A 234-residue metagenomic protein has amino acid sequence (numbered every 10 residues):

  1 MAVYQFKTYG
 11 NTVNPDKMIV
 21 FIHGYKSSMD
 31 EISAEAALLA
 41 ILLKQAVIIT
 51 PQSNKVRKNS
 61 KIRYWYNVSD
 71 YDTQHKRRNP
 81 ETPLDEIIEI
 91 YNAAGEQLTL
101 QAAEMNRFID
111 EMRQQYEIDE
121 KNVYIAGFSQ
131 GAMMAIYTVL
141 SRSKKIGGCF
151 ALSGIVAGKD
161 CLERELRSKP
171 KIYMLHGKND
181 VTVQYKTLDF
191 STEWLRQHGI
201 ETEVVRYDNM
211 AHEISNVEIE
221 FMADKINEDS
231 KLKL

Functional and structural regions predicted by a protein language model:
A2-I118: Serine-hydrolase catalytic machinery in alpha/beta-hydrolase-like enzymes
H23-Y25, A126-F128, G177: Conserved alpha/beta-hydrolase "nucleophile elbow" surrounding the catalytic nucleophile
E117-G127: Alpha/beta-hydrolase fold nucleophile elbow
G127-G131, A135: Gly/Ala-rich beta-loop-alpha elbow adjacent to hydrolase catalytic centers
K144-V156: A conserved short beta-strand
Y173, D189-L234: C-terminal catalytic histidine-bearing segment of alpha/beta-hydrolase fold enzymes
Y173-H176, D180: Short beta-strand/loop motif that positions the catalytic acidic residue of the alpha/beta-hydrolase fold
V181-T187: Conserved alpha/beta-hydrolase "acid-adjacent" motif
